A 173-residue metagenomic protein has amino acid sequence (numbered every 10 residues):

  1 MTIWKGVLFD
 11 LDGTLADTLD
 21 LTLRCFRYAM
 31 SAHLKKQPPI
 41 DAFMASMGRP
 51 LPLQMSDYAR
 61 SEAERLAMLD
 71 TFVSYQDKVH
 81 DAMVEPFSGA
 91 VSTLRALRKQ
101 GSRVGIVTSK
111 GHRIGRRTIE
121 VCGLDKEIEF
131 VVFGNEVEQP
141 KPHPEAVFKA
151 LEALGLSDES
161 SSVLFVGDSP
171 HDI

Functional and structural regions predicted by a protein language model:
T2-V91, R95-Q100, R113: N-terminal helical cap/lid subdomain that shapes the substrate entry/recognition surface in HAD-like hydrolases
K5, A96, R103, E129-F130 (+1 more regions): Structural signature of beta-strand start/N-cap positions in the alpha/beta core of ABC transporter nucleotide-binding
D10, T14, T108, D168: Conserved G/P- and acidic residue-centered "switch" motifs that form tight phosphate/ATP-binding loops in soluble
D20, T108, R117: Conserved catalytic-core motifs of eukaryotic protein kinase domains, centered on the activation segment
K35-K36, S102, L124, L156: Short glycine/serine/threonine/alanine-rich loop segments
A82-E85, G111-V166, P170-I173: Substrate-recognition "cap/lid" segment bordering the active-site pocket of phosphatases
G105-I106, F165: Hydrophobic beta-strand core positions in alpha/beta domains
